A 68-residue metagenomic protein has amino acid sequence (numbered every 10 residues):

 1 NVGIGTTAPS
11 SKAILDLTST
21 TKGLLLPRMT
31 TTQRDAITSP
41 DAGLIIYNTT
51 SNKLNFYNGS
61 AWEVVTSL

Functional and structural regions predicted by a protein language model:
N1-D16: Short sequence segments immediately N-terminal to proteolytic processing junctions that release a mature
G3-G5, G43, G59: Glycine-centered flexibility sites
T7-S10, M29-T31, T50-K53, G59-A61: Acidic glycine-/aspartate-rich tracts in secreted/extracellular proteins
D16-L17, G59: Short amphipathic alpha-helical segments
L17-S51, T66-L68: Extracellular/surface-exposed low-complexity repeats and stalk/linker segments enriched in Gly/Pro and small polar
